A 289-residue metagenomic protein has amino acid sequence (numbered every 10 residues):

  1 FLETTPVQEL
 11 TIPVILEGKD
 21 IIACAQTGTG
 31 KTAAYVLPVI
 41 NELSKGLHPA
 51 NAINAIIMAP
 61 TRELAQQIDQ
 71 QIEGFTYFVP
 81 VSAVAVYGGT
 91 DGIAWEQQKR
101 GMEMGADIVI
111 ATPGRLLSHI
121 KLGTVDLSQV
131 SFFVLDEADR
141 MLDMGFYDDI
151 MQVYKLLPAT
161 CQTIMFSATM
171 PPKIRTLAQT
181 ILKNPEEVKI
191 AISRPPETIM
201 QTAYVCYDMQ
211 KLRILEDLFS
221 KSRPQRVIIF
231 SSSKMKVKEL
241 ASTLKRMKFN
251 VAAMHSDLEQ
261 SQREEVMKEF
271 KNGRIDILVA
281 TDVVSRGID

Functional and structural regions predicted by a protein language model:
F1-D289: Conserved helicase RecA-like core
